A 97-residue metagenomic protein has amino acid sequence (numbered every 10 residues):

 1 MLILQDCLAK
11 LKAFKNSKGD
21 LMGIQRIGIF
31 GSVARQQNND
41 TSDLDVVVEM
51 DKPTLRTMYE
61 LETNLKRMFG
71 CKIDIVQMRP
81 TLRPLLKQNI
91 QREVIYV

Functional and structural regions predicted by a protein language model:
M1-R26, A34-D40, M50-V97: Catalytic core of pol beta-like nucleotidyltransferases
I29: Conserved histidines in hydrophobic membrane contexts and catalytic metal-binding motifs
D45-V48: Short beta-strand->loop micro-motif that forms the acidic, two-metal-ion catalytic signature in nucleotide-processing
